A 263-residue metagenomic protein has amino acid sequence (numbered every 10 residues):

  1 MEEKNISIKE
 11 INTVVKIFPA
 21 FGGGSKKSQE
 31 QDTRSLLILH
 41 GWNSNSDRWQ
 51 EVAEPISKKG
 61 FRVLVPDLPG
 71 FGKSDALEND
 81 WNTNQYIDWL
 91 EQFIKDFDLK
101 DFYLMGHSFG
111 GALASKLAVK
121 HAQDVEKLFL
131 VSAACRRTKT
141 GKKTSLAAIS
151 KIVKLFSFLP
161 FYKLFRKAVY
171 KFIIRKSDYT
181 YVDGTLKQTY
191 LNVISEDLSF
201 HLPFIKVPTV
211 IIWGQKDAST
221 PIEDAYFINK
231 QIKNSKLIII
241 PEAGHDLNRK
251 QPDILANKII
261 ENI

Functional and structural regions predicted by a protein language model:
F18-F21, K27-K73: Conserved HGGG/HGGXW glycine-rich cap/lid loop of the alpha/beta-hydrolase fold
F21, K58, R62-M105, N257: Active-site loop/oxyanion-hole signature of alpha/beta-hydrolase fold enzymes
G106-G110, A114: Gly/Ala-rich beta-loop-alpha elbow adjacent to hydrolase catalytic centers
S115-V119, E126-F156: Flexible "cap/lid" loop of the alpha/beta hydrolase fold
K154-K206: Conserved alpha/beta-hydrolase catalytic His-Asp/Glu region
I205, I211-W213, D217: Short beta-strand/loop motif that positions the catalytic acidic residue of the alpha/beta-hydrolase fold
A218-D224: Conserved alpha/beta-hydrolase "acid-adjacent" motif
A243-P252: Catalytic histidine-centered segment of alpha/beta-hydrolase-like enzymes
